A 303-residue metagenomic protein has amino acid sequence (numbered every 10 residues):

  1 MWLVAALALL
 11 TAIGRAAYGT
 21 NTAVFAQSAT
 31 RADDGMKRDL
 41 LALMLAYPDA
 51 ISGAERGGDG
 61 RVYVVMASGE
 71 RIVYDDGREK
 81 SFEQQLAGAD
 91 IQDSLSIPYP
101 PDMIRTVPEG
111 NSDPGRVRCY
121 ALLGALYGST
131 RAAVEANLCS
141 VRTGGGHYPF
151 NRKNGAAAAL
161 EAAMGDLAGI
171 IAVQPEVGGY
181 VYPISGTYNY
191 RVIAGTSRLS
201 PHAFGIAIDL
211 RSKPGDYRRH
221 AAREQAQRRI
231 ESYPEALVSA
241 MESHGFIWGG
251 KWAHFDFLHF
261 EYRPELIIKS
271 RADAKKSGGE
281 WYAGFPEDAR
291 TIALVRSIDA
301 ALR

Functional and structural regions predicted by a protein language model:
M1-W2, Y18, R219-H220: N-terminal amphipathic/basic-hydrophobic helices that include classical n-h-c signal peptides and signal-anchor
W2-A12: Bacterial N-terminal signal peptides
I13-A26: Signal peptide processing junction and immediate N-terminal pro/mature segment of secreted/exported proteins
S28-R38, A42-A121: Solvent-exposed N-terminal domain segments of exported/luminal and surface proteins
D33, S112, R116, K153-A156 (+3 more regions): Solvent-exposed, acidic/flexible segments
L40-L43, R61-V62, V192-R303: Catalytic cores and adjacent binding grooves of peptidoglycan-active enzymes
P108-Y180: Active-site acidic/histidine clusters and adjacent loop/turn architecture that either coordinate catalytic ions
G115, C119-T130, S140-G145, P183-A194 (+3 more regions): Well-ordered beta-sheet/strand-loop patches within structured domains
